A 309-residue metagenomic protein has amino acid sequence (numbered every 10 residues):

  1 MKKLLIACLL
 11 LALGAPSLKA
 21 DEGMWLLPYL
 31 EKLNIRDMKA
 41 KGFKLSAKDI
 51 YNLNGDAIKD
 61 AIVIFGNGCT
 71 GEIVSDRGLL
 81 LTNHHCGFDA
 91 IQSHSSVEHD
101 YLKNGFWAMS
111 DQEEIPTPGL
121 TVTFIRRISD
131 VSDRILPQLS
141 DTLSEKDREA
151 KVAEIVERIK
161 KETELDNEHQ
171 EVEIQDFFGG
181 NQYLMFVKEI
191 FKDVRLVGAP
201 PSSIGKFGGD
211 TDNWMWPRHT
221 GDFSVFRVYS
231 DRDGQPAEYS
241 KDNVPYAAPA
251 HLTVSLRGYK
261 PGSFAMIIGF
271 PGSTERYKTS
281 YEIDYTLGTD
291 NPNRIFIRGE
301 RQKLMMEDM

Functional and structural regions predicted by a protein language model:
L4-L13: Sec-dependent N-terminal signal peptides
P16-M309: Terminal presequence/propeptide segments associated with secretion/organelle targeting and zymogen/polyprotein
